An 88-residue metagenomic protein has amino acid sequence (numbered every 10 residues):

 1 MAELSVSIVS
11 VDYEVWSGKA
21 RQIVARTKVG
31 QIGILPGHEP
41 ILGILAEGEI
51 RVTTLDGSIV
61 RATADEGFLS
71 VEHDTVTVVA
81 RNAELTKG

Functional and structural regions predicted by a protein language model:
M1-E3: Extreme N-terminus of proteins, especially the signal/transit-peptide cleavage junction and the first residues
S5-G88: Compact, glycine-rich, soluble single-domain proteins
